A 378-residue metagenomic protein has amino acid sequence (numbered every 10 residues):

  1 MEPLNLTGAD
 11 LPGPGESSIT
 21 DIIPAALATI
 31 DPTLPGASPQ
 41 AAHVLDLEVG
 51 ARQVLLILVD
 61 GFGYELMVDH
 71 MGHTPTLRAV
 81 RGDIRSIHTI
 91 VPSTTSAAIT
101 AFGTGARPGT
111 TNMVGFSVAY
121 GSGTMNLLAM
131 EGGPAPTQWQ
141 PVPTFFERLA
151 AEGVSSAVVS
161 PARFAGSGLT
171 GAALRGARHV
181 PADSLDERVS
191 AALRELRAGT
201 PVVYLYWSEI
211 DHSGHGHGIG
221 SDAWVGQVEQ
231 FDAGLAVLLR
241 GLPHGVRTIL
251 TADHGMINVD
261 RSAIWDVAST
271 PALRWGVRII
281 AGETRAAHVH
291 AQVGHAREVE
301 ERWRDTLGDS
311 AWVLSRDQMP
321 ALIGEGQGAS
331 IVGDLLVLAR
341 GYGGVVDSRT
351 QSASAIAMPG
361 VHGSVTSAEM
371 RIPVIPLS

Functional and structural regions predicted by a protein language model:
M1-S378: Feature captures the catalytic ectodomains and active-site-proximal regions of enzymes that hydrolyze or transfer
